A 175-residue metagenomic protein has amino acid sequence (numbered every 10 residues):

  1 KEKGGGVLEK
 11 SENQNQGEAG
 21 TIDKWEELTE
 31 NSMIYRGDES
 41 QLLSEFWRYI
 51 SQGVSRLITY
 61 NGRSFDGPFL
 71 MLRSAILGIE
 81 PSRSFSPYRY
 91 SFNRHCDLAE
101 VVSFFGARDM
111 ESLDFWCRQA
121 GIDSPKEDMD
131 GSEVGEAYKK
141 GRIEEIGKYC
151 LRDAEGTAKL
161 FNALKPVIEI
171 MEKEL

Functional and structural regions predicted by a protein language model:
K1-Y49: Conserved RNase H-like, two-metal-ion catalytic cores of nucleic-acid enzymes
K10, I22-R36, V54-K148, R152-G156 (+1 more regions): Metal-dependent phosphoesterase core characteristic of DEDDh/y 3'-5' exonuclease domains
